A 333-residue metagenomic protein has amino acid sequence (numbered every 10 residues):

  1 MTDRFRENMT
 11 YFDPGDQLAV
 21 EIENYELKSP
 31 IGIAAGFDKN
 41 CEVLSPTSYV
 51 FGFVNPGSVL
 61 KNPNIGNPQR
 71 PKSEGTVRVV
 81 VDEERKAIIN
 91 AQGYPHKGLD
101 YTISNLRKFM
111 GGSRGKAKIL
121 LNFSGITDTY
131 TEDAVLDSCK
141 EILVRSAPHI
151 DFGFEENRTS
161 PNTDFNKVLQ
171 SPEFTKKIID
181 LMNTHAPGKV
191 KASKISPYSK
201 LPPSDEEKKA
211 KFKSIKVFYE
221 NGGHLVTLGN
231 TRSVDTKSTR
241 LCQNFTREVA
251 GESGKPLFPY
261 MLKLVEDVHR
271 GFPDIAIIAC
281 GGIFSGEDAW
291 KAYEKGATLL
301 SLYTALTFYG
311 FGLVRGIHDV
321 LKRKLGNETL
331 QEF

Functional and structural regions predicted by a protein language model:
M1-I119, I126-T127, I317, K324: N-terminal capping/small domains of soluble enzymes
T2-G15, R158-E173, S204-I275, Y309 (+1 more regions): Glycine/Thr-rich beta-alpha phosphate-binding loop at enzyme active sites
P30-I33, F53, K116-N122, D151-E155 (+4 more regions): Structural preference for beta-strand elements that scaffold enzyme active sites
A35-D38, N122-I126, I195-S199, A276-E287: Glycine-rich beta-to-alpha transition loops that act as phosphate-gripper elements at the mouths of alpha/beta enzyme
E42-S48, P202-F218, R270-F272, I283-L300: Catalytic cores of alpha/beta
G52-I65, R158, L225-R232, I283 (+1 more regions): Glycine-rich phosphate-binding active-site loops on the catalytic face of alpha/beta enzymes
G66-E84, D235-A250, E294, L299 (+1 more regions): C-terminal helical cap(s) of enzyme catalytic domains, especially alpha/beta-barrels
H96-R114, S171-S193, T246-I277, I317-N327: Alpha-helix-loop-beta-strand connector modules within alpha/beta enzyme cores
